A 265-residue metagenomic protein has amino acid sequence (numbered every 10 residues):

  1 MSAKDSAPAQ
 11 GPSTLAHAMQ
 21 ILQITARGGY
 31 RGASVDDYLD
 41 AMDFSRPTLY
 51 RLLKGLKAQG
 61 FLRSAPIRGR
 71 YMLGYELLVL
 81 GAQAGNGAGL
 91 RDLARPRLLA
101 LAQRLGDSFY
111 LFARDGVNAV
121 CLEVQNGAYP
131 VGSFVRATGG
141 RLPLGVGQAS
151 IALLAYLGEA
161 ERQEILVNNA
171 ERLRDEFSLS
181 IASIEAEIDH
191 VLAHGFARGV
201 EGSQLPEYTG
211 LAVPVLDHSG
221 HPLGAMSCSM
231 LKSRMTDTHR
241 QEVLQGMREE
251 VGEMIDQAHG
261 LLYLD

Functional and structural regions predicted by a protein language model:
S2-R91, G252, D256-Q257: N-terminal helix-turn-helix
M72-N168: Amphipathic alpha-helical effector-binding/dimerization core of metabolite-sensing transcriptional regulators
D115-S150, R172, E176-V213: Intrinsically disordered, acidic Ser/Thr/Pro-rich low-complexity regulatory segments
L154, E171, V251-D265: Cysteine/selenocysteine-centered motifs that mediate thiol-based redox chemistry or coordinate metal-sulfur cofactors
L179-E253: Extended hydrophobic
